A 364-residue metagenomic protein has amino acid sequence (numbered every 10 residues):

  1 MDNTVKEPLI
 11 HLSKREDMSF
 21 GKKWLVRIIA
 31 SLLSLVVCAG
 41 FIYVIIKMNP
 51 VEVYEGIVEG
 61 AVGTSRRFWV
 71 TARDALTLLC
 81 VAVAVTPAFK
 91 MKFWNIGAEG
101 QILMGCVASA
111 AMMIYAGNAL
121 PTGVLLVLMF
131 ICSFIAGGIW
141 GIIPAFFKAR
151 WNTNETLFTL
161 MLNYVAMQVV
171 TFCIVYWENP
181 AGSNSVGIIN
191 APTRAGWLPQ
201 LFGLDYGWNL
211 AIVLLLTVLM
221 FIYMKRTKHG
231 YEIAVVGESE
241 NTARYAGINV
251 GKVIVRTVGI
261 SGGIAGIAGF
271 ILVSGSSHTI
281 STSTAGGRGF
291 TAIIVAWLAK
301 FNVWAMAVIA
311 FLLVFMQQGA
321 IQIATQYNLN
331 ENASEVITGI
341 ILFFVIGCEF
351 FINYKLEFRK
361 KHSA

Functional and structural regions predicted by a protein language model:
M1-S31, V44, V218, E238 (+2 more regions): Cytosolic-side transmembrane-helix boundaries in multi-pass membrane proteins
I10-C80: Membrane-interfacial amphipathic/re-entrant helices at transmembrane-helix boundaries
I42-Y43, K47, A61-A116, F130 (+3 more regions): Single transmembrane alpha-helix segments in multi-pass membrane proteins
M48-E52, F89-A108, A149-F158, E232 (+4 more regions): Short, non-helical or kinked segments that cap or interrupt transmembrane helices
A75-T86, Q101, V107, G138-I139 (+7 more regions): Hydrophobic alpha-helical segments embedded in the membrane of multi-pass proteins
E155-R226, T279, A364: Transmembrane helix-bundle core of multi-pass membrane transporters and related energy-transducing complexes
F202-T279, V303-A307: Helix-loop-helix "hairpin" substructures at the membrane interface of multi-pass membrane proteins
G259-A265, G269-G339: Transmembrane alpha-helical segments in multi-pass inner-membrane proteins
